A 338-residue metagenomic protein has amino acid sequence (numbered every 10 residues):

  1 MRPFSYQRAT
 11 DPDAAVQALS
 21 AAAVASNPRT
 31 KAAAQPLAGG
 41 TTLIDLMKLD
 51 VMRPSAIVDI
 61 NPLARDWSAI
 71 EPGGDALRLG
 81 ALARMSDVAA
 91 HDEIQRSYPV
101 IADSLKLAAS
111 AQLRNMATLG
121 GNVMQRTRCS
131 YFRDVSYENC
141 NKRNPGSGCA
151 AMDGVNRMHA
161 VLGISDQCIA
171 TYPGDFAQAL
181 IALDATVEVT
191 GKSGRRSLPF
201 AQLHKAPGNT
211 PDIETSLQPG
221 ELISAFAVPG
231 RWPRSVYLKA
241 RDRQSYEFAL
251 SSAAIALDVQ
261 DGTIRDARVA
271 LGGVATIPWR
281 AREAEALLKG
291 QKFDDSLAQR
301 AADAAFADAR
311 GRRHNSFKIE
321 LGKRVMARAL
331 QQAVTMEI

Functional and structural regions predicted by a protein language model:
M1-I338: C-terminal structural segment of proteins
